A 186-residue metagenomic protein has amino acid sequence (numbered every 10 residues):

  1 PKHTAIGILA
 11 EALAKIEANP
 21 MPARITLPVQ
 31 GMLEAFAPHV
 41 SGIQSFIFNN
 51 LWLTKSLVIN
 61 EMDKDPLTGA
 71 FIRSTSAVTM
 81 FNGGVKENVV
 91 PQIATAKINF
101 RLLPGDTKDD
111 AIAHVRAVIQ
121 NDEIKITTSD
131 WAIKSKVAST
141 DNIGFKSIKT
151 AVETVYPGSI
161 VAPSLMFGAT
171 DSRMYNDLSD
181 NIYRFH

Functional and structural regions predicted by a protein language model:
P1-A5, A70, V90: Short, contiguous, pocket-lining structural segments that sit at or immediately flank catalytic/ligand-binding sites
P1-M21: A short core secondary-structure module
T4, T95, H114-V118: Short, solvent-exposed amphipathic alpha-helical segments in soluble enzyme and RNA/protein-processing domains
A12, D110-I119: Short amphipathic alpha-helices in soluble, non-transmembrane regions that often serve as interface/regulatory elements
I16-P20, R116-I124: A common structural junction motif
P22-V85, Q92, D109-A113, K125-H186: An extended, acidic, His-containing surface patch that forms the Zn2+-binding/catalytic region of metallohydrolases
V89-A111: C-terminal catalytic subdomain
